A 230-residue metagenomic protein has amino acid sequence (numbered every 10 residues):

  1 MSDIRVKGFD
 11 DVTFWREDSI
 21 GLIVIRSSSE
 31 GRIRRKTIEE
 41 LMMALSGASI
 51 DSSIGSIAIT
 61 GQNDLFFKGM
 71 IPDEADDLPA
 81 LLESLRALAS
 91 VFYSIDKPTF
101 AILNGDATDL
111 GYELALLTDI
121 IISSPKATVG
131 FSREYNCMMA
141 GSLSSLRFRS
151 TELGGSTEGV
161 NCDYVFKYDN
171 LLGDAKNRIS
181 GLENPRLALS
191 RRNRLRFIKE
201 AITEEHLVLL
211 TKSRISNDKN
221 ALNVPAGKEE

Functional and structural regions predicted by a protein language model:
M1-D18, S27, N63-F66, L182-E230: C-terminal alpha-helix plus adjacent terminal tail
M1-Q62: Conserved CoA-thioester-binding segment of acyl-CoA-metabolizing enzymes
A44, S84-D96: Catalytic-core regions built around general acid/base machinery
S53, T60-A87, A107: Glycine- (often His-adjacent) and acidic-residue-rich active-site loop that binds/positions the CoA thioester
I59, L114-L116, S156-G159, P225: Hydrophobic/aromatic residues within transmembrane alpha-helices of multi-pass small-molecule transporters
L88, F92, T108-G155, D174-R178: CoA-thioester-processing core
I102-T108: Glycine-rich beta-to-alpha transition loops that act as phosphate-gripper elements at the mouths of alpha/beta enzyme
I122-A127, M138-M139, V160-V208, G227-K228: C-terminal long alpha-helix characteristic of the crotonase
